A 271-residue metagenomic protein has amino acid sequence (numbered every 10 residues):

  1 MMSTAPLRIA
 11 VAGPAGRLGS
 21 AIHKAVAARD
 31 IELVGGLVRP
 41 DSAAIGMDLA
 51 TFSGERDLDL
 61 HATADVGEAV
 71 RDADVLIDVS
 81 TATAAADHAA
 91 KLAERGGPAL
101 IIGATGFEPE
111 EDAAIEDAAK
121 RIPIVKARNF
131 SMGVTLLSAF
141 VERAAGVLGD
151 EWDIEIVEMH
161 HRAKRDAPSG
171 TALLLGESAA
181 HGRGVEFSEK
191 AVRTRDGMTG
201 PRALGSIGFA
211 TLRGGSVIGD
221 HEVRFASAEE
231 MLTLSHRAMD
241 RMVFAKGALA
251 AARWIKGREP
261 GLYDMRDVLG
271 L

Functional and structural regions predicted by a protein language model:
T4-I9: Extreme N-terminal starter segment of soluble prokaryotic enzymes
A10-A12, R17-G67, D150-L271: C-terminal substrate-binding/catalytic lobe of Rossmann-fold NAD(P)-dependent oxidoreductases
V34, T63, I101, P123-V125: Structural detector of well-ordered beta-strand residues that form the stable sheet scaffold of enzyme domains
G67-D87, A99: Rossmann-like NAD(P)-binding element
S80-T81, T105, T211-R213: Short glycine-/small-residue-rich Rossmann-like dinucleotide-binding loops
A86-E94, G103-I124, T135, F140-R143: Rossmann-fold NAD(P)-binding glycine/threonine-rich loop
G97-A99, A114-S131, G149-I154: Rossmann-fold dehydrogenase core element
